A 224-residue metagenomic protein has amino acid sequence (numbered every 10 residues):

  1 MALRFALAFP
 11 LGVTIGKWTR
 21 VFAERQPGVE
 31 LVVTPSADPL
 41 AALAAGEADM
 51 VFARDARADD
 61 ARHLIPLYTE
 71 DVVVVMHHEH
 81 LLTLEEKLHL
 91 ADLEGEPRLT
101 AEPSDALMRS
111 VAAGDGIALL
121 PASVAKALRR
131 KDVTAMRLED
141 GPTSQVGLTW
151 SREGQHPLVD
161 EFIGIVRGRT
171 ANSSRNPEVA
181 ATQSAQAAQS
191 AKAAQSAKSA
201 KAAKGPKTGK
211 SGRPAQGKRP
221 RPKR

Functional and structural regions predicted by a protein language model:
M1-F5, L11-T34, A41: Short alpha-helix C-terminal cap/hinge motif
I15, H77, L81-A113, A122 (+1 more regions): Secondary-structure junction motif
K17, L138-A187: A late-sequence structural motif
W18-V21, R25, D38-V72, T134-M136: Short beta-strand-centered segments that line the small-molecule binding cleft or hinge of alpha/beta clamshell
G28-S36, P97-P103: Short beta-strand-to-loop elements that line the ligand-binding cleft of bilobed periplasmic-binding protein-like
L40-A44, R54-R62, D105-V133, P142: A ligand-binding cleft/hinge motif common to bilobed small-molecule-binding domains
A53, H63-R98, Q145-R152: Hydrophobic/proline-rich hinge and linker segments of small-molecule sensing/allosteric domains, predominantly
R169-R224: Intrinsically disordered, Lys/Arg-rich low-complexity segments
